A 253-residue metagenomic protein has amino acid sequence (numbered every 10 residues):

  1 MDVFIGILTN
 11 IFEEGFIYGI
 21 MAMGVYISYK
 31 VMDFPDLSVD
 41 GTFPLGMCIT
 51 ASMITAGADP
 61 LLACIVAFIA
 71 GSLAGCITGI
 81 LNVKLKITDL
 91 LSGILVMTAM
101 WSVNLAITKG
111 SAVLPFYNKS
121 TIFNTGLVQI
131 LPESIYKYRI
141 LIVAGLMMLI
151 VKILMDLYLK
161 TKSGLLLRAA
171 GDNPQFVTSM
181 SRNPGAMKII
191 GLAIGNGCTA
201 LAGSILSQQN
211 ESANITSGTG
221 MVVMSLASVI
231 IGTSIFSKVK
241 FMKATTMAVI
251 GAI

Functional and structural regions predicted by a protein language model:
M1-M21, I49, A56-L62, E133-L141 (+2 more regions): Membrane-interfacial amphipathic/re-entrant helices at transmembrane-helix boundaries
I27, S52, C76, I80-L85 (+5 more regions): Membrane-interface helix caps of multi-pass small-molecule transporters
V31-F34, A56-A58, K84, M242: Helix-loop interface residues and adjacent transmembrane-helix termini in multi-pass membrane transporters, primarily
G41, L61-I69, L91, L141-L146 (+3 more regions): Hydrophobic alpha-helical transmembrane segments
A58-T98, M148-K152, G251-I253: Alpha-helical transmembrane segments within multi-pass membrane transporters and channels
D89, G93-L95, M100-K160, I189-I190 (+1 more regions): Transmembrane helix-bundle core of multi-pass membrane transporters and related energy-transducing complexes
I153-A193: Membrane-helix/interface signature in polytopic inner-membrane proteins
T199, G203-I253: Transmembrane alpha-helical segments in multi-pass inner-membrane proteins
